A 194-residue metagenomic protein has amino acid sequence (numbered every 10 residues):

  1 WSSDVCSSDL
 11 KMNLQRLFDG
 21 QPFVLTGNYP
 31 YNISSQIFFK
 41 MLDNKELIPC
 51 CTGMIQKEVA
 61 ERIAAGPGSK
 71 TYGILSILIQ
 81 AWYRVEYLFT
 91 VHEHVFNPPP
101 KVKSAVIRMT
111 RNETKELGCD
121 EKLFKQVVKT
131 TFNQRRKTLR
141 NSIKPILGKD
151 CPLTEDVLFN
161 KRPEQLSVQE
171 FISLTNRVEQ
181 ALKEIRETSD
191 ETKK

Functional and structural regions predicted by a protein language model:
S3-T130, E170-N176, Q180, E184-K194: Catalytic cores of RNA-modifying enzymes
R135: Primarily a LysM-type cell-wall glycan-binding module
I143-K144: Secondary-structure end/capping motifs
D156, N160-K161: Compact, charge-rich alpha-helical regulatory domains located at protein termini
E164: Conserved phosphate/pyrophosphate-binding and hydrolysis machinery centered on Walker-type P-loop NTPases, extending
